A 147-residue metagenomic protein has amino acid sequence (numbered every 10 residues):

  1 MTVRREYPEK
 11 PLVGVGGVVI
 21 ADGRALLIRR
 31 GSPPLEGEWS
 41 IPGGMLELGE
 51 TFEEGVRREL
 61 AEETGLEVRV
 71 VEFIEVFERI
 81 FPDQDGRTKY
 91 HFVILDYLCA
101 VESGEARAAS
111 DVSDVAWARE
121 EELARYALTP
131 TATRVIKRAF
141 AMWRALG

Functional and structural regions predicted by a protein language model:
M1-G16, R87: Acidic, metal-coordinating catalytic segment for phosphate/diphosphate chemistry, firing primarily on the Nudix
V13-V15, G23, V93-L95, S113: Change "...and in nucleic-acid phosphodiester-cleaving endonucleases..." to "...and in nucleic-acid processing enzymes
A21, R29: A cytosolic small-molecule/anion-sensing beta-strand core signal
P34-G37: A conserved beta-turn-beta hairpin within the catalytic core of GNAT-like acetyltransferases that forms part
I41-I74, Y97: The catalytic Nudix box helix
E78-E105: Active-site-adjacent beta-strand/loop module that shapes the phosphate/pyrophosphate-binding cleft
D96, R107-A139: NUDIX/MutT-family hydrolases
